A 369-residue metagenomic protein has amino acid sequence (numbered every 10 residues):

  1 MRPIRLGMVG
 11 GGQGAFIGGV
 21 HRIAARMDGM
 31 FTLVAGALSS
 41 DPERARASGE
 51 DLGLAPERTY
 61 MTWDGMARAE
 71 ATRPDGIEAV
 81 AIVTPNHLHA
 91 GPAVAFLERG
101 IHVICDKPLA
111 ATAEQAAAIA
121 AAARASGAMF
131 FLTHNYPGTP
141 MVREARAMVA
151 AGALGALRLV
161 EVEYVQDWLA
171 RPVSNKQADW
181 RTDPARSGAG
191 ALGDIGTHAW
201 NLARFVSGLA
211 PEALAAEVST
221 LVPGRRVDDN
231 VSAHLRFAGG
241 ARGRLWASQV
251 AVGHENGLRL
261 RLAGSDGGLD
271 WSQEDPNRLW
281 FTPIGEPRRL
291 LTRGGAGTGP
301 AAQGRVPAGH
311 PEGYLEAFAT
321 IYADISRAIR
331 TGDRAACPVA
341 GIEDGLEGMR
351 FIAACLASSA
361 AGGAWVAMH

Functional and structural regions predicted by a protein language model:
M1-G12, P300-P311, D324-A328, A364-H369: Terminal low-complexity tails and localization/encapsulation signals of metabolic enzymes
M1-L54: N-terminal Rossmann-like dinucleotide-binding module
M1-P3, A128, G155-L159, A357-H369: C-terminal capping/lid region of NAD(P)-dependent oxidoreductase domains
R2, R171, D194, H198-I284 (+4 more regions): Contiguous beta-strand/loop segments that form the cofactor/metal-binding neighborhood of enzyme cores
F31-V34, I329-E347: Glycine- and charged-residue-rich phosphate/anionic-cofactor binding loop of Rossmann-like
R58-A122: Beta-loop-alpha module in the N-terminal Rossmann-like domain of NAD(P)-dependent dehydrogenases, especially those
C105, A111, F130-L132, E161 (+1 more regions): Hydrophobic residues in well-ordered beta-strands that form the structural core
M129, Y136-R225, L279, G362: Predominantly a Rossmann-like dinucleotide-binding segment in NAD(P)-dependent oxidoreductases
